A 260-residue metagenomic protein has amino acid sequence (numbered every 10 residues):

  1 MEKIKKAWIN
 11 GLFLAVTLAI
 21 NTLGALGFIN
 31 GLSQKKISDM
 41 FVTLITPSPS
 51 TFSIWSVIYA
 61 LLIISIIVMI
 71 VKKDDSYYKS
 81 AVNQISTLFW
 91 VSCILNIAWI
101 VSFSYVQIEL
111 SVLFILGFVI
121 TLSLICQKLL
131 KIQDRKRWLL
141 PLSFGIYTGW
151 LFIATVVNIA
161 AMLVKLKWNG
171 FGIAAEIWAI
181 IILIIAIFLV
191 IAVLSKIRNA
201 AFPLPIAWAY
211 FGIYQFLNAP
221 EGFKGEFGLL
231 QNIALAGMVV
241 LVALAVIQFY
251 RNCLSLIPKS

Functional and structural regions predicted by a protein language model:
L14-G31: Alpha-helical transmembrane segments of multi-pass membrane proteins
D39-I54, L140-G145, W168-A179: Short aromatic-rich membrane-water interface segments that cap or initiate transmembrane helices in multi-pass membrane
T46-T51, G172-F188, Q215-A243: Membrane-interface transmembrane-helix boundary segments in multi-pass integral membrane proteins
I63-V82, S86, W90-W138: Internal transmembrane alpha-helix with an interfacial aromatic "cap," most often the third helix
V71-D75, K128-I132, V246-S260: Membrane-interface capping segments at transmembrane-helix boundaries
A98-V112, I132-R135, L166-I173, L194-I197 (+1 more regions): Membrane-interface helix caps and helix-loop-helix hairpins in membrane proteins
T121-K131, A154-K165, I181-I197: Alpha-helical transmembrane segments in multipass membrane proteins, preferentially the mid-helix core
A201-I213: Central hydrophobic cores of alpha-helical transmembrane segments in multi-pass integral membrane proteins
